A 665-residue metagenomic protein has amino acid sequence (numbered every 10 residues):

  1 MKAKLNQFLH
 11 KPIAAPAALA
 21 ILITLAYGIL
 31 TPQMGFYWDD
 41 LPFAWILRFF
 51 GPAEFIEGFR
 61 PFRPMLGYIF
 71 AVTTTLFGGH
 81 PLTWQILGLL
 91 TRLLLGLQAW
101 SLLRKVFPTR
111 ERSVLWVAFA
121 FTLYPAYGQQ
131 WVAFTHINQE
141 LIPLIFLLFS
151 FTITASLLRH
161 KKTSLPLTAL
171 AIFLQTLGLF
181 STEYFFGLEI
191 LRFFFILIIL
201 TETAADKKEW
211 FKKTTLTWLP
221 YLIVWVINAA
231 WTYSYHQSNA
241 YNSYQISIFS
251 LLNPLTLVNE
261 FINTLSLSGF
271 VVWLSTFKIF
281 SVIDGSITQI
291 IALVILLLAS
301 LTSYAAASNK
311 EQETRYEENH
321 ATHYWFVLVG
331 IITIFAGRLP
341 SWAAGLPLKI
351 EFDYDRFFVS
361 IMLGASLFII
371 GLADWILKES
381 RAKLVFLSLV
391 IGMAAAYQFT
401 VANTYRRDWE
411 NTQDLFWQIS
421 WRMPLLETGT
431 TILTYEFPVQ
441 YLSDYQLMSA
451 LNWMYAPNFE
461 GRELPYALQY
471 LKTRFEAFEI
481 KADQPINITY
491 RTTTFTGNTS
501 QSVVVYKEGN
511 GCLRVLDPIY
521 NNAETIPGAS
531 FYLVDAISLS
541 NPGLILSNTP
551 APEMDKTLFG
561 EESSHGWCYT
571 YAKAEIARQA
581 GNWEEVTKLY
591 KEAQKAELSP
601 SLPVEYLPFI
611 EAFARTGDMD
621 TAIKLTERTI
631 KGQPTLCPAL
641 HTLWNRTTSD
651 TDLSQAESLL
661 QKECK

Functional and structural regions predicted by a protein language model:
M1-A467: Polytopic membrane enzymes that build or remodel cell-surface glycoconjugates and lipids
M423-T428, E436-K665: C-terminal luminal/periplasmic domains and tails of membrane-associated envelope-modifying transferases
